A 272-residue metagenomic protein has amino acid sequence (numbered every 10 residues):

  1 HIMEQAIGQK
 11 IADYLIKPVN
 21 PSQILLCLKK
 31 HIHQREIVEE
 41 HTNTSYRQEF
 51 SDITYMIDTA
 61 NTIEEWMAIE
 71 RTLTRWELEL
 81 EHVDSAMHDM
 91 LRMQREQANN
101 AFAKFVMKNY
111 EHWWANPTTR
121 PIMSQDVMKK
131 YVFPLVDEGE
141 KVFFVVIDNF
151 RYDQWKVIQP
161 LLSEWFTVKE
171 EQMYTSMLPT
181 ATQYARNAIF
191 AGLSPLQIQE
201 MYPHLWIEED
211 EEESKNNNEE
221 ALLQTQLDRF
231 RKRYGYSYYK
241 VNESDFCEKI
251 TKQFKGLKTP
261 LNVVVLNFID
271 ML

Functional and structural regions predicted by a protein language model:
H1-D13: Alpha4 helix (beta4-alpha4-beta5 surface) of REC/receiver domains from two-component response regulators
M3-A6, C27, L135, Q154-Q159: A short acidic (Asp/Glu
V19-L28: C-terminal output helix
K29-T42: The C-terminal output helix
E39-S51, Y152-T259: Active-site-proximal alpha/beta segments of enzymes that process anionic O-linked groups
M56-V136, E140, R231-L272: Anion-binding catalytic surfaces of enzymes that hydrolyze or transfer phosphate/sulfate esters
G139-I158, I189, L261-N267: Beta-strand elements within well-structured catalytic alpha/beta cores of enzymes that handle phosphate/sulfate esters
